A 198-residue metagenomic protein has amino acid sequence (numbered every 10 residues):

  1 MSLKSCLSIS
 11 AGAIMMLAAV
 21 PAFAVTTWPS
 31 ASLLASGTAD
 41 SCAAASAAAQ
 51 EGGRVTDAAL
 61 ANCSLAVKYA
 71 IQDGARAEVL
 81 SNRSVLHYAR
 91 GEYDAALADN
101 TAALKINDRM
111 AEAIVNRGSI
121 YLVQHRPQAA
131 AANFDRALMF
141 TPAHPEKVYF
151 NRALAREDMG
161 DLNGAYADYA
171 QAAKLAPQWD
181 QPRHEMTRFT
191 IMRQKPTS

Functional and structural regions predicted by a protein language model:
A22-K68: N-terminal leader/linker segments that initiate helical-solenoid repeat arrays
Y69-Q72, I106, F140-T141, L175: Structural marker of alpha-solenoid helical repeat scaffolds
R76, M110, H144-P145, W179: Residue-level recognition of tetratricopeptide repeat
A89, V123-Q124, D158, R188-K195: Register position in tetratricopeptide repeats
